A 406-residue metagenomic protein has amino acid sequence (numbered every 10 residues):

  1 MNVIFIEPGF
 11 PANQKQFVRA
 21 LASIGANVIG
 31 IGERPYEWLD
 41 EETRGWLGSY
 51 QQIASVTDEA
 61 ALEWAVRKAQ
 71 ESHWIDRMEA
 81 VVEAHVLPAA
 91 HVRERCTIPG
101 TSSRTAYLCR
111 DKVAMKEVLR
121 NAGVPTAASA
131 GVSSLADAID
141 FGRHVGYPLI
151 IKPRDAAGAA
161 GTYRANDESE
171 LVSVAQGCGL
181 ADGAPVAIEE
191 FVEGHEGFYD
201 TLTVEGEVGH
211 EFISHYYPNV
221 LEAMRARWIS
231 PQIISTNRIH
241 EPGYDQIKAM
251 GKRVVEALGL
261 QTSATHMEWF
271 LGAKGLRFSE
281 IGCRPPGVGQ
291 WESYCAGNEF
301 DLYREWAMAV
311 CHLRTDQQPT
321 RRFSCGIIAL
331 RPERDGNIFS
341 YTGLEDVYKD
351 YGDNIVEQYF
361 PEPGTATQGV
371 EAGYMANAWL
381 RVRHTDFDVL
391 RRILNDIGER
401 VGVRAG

Functional and structural regions predicted by a protein language model:
M1-T105, A136, P332, P361-M375 (+1 more regions): ATP-binding N-terminal substructure of ATP-dependent carboxylate-amine bond-forming enzymes
E94-G161: A conserved helix-loop-beta module that forms one wall/lid of the active-site cleft in ATP-utilizing catalytic domains
P125-A128, H144, P148-I151, Y163-F198 (+2 more regions): Conserved ATP-binding module of the ATP-grasp superfamily
V132, T162-D167, L202-V204, G272: Short beta-strand-to-turn element immediately C-terminal to the catalytic PLP-Schiff-base lysine in fold type I
E190-L260, A264, L271, F278 (+2 more regions): ATP-dependent carboxylate/phosphate-activation module, predominantly the ATP-grasp catalytic core and closely related
Q261-M267, D316-R321, R404-G406: Flexible, glycine/charged-enriched surface loops at secondary-structure junctions
T265, Y348-A366: A structural supersecondary motif
M308-G352: A glycine-rich beta-turn/hairpin centered on an aromatic-Pro dipeptide
